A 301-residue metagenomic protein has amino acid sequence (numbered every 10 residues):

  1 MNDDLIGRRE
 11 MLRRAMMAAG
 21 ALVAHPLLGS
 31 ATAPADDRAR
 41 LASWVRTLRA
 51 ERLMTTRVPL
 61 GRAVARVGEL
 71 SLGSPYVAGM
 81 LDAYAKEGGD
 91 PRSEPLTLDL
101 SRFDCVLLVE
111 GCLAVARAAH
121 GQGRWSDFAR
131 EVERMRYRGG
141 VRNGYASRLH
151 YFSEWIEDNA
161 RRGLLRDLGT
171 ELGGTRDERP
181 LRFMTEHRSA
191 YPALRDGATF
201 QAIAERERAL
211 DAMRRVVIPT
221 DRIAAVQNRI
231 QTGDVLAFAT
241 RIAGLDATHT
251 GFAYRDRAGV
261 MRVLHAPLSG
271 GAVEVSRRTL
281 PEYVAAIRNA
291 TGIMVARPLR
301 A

Functional and structural regions predicted by a protein language model:
D4, E10-A31: N-terminal export signals
P34-L107: Cationic-aromatic interfacial patches
G79-R208, H265: Acidic/His-rich structured neighborhood in mature extracellular/periplasmic domains
V217-A225: Short alpha-helix capping/helix-loop boundary micro-motifs
A237-V295: C-terminal soluble interaction/assembly domains
R297-A301: Long, low-complexity intrinsically disordered regions
